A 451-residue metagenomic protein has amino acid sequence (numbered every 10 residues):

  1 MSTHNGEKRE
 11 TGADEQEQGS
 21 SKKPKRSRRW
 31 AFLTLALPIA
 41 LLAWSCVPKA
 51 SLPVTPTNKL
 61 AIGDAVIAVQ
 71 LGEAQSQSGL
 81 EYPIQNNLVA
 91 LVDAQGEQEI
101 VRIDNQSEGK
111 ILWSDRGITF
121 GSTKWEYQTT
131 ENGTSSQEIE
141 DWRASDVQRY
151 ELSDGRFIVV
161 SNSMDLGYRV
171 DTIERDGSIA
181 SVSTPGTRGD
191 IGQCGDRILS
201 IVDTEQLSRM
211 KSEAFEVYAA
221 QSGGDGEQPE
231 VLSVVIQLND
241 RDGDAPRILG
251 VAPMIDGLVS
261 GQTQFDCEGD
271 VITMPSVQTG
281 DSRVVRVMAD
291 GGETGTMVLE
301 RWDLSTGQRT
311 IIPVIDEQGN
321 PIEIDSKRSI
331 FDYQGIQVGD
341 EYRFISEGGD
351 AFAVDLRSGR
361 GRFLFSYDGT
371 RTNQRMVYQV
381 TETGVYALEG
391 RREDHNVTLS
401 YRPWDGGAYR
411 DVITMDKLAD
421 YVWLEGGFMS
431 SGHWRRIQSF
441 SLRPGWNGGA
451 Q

Functional and structural regions predicted by a protein language model:
S2, G6-E10, E15-E17, K25 (+9 more regions): Compositionally biased, low-complexity repeat tracts
S2-E99, L418-Q451: Sequence/structural signature of beta-propeller modules and their immediately flanking N-terminal secretory/stalk
N5, E17-G19, K25, R247 (+4 more regions): Generic low-complexity segments that are intrinsically disordered, proline-rich and/or Lys/Arg-biased
R9-G12, Q16-G19, E205, W302-S305 (+2 more regions): Intrinsically disordered, low-complexity regions of eukaryotic proteins
A13-E15, W30-T34, P38-I39, D196 (+6 more regions): Generic N-terminal initiation segments characterized by hydrophobic and/or small/turn-forming residues
A43-L52, Q77-Q106, G117, G121-Y150 (+6 more regions): Surface-exposed loop/turn elements that mediate protein-protein interactions on large endomembrane-trafficking
L52-K59, I103-R116, W142-D154, T184-R197 (+4 more regions): Repeated scaffold domains used in trafficking and secretory/extracellular systems, primarily beta-propellers
K59-P83, K110-Y127, E151-M164, D190-Q221 (+5 more regions): Short beta-strand elements that form the blades of beta-propeller/WD-repeat-like and other beta-sheet-rich scaffold
